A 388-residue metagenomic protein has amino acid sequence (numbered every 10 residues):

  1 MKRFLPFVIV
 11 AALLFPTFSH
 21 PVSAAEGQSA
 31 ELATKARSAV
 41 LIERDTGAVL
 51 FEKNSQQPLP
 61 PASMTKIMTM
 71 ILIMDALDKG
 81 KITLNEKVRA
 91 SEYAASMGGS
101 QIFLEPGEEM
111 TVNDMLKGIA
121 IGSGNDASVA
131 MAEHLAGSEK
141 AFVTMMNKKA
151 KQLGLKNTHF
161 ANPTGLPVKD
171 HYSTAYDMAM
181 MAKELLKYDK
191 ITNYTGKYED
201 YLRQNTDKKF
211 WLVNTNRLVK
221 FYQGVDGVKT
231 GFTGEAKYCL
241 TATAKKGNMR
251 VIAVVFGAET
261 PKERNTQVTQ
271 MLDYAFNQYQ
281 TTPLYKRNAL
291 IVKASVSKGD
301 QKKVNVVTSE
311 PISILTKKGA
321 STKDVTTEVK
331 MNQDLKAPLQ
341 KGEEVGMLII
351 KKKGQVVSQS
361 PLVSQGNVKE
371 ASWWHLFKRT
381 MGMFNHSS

Functional and structural regions predicted by a protein language model:
M1-P6: Positively charged n-region of N-terminal signal peptides that target proteins for export
L14-V22: C-terminal segment of classical bacterial N-terminal signal peptides
F15-P16, K79, T206, K286: Residues in and immediately flanking transmembrane alpha helices
T17, K81, E139, R203-Q204: A short hydrophobic/aromatic micro-motif that marks alpha-helical segments and, especially, helix-coil
V22-D189: Active-site-adjacent loops and short helices of periplasmic peptidoglycan-processing enzymes
L155-K156, P167-Y172, Y176-S388: Domain-terminus/edge residues, biased toward the C-terminal soluble/receptor-binding domains of extracytoplasmic
